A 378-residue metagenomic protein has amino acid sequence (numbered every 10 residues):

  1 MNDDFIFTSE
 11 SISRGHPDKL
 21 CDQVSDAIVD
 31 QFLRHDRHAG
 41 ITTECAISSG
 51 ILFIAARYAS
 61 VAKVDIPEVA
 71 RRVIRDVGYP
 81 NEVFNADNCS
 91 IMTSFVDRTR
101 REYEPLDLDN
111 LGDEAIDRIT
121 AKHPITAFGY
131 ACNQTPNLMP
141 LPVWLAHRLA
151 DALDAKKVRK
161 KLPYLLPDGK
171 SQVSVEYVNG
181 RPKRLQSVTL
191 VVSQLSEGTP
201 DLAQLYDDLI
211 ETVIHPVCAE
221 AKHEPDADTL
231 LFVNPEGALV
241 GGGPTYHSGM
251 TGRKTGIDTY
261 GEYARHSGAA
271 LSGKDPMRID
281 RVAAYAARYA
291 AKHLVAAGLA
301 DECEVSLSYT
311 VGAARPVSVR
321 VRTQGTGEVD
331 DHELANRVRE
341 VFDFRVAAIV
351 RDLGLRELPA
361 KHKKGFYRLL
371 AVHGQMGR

Functional and structural regions predicted by a protein language model:
M1-T42, A155-K156, K160: N-terminal, positively charged regions that mediate nucleic acid binding
T8, I51, R75-P80, F84-G242 (+3 more regions): Glycine-rich, mobile lid/loop segments that gate access to catalytic sites or pores
S11-I12, H16-C21, T120-P136, V240-A264 (+2 more regions): Conserved phosphate/anionic-ligand binding catalytic regions in large, soluble enzymes, centered on
R14-R34, Q134-D151, D275-G298: Alpha-helical support elements that line or immediately flank enzyme active sites and cofactor-binding pockets
A39-T43, G169-V175, T229-V233, L299-T310: A short glycine-rich, hydrophobically flanked beta-strand micro-motif that places a catalytic Asp/Glu for divalent metal
I41-S60, V311-R315: Short, charge-patterned binding micro-sites
P200-L294: Glycine-rich anion/phosphate-binding loop at the beta-strand->alpha-helix junction
E302-R378: Internal helix-turn-beta structural module
